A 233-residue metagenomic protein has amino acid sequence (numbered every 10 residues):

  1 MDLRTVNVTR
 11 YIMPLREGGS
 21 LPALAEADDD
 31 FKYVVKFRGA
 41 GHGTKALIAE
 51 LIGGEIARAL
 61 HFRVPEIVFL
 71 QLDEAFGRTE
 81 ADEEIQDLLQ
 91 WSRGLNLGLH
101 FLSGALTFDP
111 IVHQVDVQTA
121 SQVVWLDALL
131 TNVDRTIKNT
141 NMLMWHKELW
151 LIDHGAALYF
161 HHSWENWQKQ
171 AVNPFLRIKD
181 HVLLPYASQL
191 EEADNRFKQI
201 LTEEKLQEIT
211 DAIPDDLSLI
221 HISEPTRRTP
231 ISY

Functional and structural regions predicted by a protein language model:
D2-P110, A120-V123, L129-V133, H146-E148 (+1 more regions): Conserved ATP-binding subdomain of kinase catalytic cores across diverse folds
R10-S20, D82-Q90, Q168-N173, D194-E203 (+1 more regions): Phosphate-binding glycine-rich loops and adjacent basic patches that engage nucleotide phosphates, nucleic-acid
H113-D116: Helix-boundary and loop/linker segments of multi-pass membrane transporters
T136-K138: Canonical protein kinase catalytic loop motif
N141, K147-A212: Catalytic-core segments of enzymes that bind and process phosphorylated/nucleotide-bearing substrates
T210-S223: Short helix/strand-capping connector loops at secondary-structure junctions
I220-Y233: Residue-level detector of conserved catalytic or cofactor/ligand-binding positions in enzyme active sites
